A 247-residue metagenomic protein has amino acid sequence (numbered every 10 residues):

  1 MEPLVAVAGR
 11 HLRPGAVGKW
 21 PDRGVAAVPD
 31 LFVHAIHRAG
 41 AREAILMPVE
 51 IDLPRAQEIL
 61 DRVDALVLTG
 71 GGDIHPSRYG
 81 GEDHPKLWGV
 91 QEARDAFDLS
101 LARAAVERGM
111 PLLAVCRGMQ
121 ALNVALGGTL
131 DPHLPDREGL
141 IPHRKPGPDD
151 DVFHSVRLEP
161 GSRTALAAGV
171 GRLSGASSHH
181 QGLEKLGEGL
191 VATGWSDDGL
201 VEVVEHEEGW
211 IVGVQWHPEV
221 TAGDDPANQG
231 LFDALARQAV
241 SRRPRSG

Functional and structural regions predicted by a protein language model:
M1-L113, V124, G128-D131, P135-A167 (+5 more regions): N-terminal beta1-alpha1 cap of cysteine-dependent amidohydrolase-like domains
C116: Conserved G/P- and acidic residue-centered "switch" motifs that form tight phosphate/ATP-binding loops in soluble
M119-A121: Hydrophobic, aromatic-enriched interface-forming segments
